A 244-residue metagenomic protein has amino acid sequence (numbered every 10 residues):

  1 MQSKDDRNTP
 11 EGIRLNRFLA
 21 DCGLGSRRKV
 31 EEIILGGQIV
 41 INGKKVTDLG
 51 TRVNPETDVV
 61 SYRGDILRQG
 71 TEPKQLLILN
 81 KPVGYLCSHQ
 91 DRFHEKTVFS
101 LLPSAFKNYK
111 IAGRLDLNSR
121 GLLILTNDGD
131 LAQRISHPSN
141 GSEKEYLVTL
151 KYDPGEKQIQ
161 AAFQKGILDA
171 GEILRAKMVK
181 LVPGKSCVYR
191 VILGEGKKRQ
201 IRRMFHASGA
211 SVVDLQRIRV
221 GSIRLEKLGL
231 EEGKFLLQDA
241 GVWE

Functional and structural regions predicted by a protein language model:
Q2-E244: Basic, flexible Lys/Arg- and Gly-enriched helix-loop patches that mediate nucleic-acid binding at interfaces with rRNA
